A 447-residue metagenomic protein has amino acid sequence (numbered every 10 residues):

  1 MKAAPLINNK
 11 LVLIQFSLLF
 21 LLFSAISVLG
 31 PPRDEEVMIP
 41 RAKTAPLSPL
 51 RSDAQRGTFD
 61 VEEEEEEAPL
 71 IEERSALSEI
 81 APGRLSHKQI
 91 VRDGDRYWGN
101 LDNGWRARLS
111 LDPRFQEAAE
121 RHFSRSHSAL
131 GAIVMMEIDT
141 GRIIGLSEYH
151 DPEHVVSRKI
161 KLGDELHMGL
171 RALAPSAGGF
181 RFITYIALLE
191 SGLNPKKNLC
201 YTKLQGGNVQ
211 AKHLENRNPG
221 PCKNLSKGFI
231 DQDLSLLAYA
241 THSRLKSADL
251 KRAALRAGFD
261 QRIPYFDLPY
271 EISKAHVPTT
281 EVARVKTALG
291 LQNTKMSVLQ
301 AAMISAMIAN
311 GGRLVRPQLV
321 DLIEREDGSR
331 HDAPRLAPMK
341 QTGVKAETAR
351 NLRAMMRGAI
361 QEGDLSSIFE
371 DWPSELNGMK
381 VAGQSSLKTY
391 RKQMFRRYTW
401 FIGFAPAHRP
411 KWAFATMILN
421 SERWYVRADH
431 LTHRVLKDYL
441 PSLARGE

Functional and structural regions predicted by a protein language model:
M1-N9: N-terminal Lys/Arg-rich, disordered targeting/topogenic segments
V12-V28: Hydrophobic membrane-insertion alpha-helices, especially the h-region of bacterial N-terminal signal peptides
F23-A132, S147, P152-D164, D332-M339 (+2 more regions): Extracytoplasmic/periplasmic proteins that interact with beta-lactams or build/remodel peptidoglycan
G94, I133-G169, A187-I418, W424: Beta-lactam-recognizing serine transpeptidase/beta-lactamase-like catalytic domain environment
E117, E422-R423: Short beta-strands and strand-coil junctions in structured, solvent-facing domains, enriched
M168-F180: Gly/Ser-rich catalytic serine loop of serine hydrolases
G178-A187, S297-M303, H430-R434: Short amphipathic alpha-helical face segments that pack within enzyme cores and frequently flank/anchor catalytic
R330-H331, R335-A337, D429-E447: Short, gly/Ser/Thr-rich active-site loops of penicillin-recognizing serine hydrolases
